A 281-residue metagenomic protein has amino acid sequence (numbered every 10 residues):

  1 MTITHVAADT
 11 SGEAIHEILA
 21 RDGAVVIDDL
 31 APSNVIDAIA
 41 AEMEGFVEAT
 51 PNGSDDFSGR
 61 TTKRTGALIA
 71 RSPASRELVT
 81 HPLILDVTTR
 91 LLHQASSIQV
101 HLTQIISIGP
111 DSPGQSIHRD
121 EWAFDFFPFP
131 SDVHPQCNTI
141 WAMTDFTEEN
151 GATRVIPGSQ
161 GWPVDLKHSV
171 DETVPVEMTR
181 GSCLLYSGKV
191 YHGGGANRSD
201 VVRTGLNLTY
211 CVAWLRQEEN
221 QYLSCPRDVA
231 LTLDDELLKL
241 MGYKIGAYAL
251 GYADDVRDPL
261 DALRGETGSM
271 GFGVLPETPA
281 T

Functional and structural regions predicted by a protein language model:
M1-D22, I27-F127: Non-heme Fe(II)-dependent double-stranded beta-helix
V26-I27, W141, L184-Y186: Short hydrophobic-aromatic micro-motifs
R64, R71, H101, P135-C137 (+3 more regions): Residues that flank catalytic or metal-binding motifs in active/ligand-binding sites
L102-I105, T139-W141, L206-Y210: A structural signal for short, well-ordered beta-strand segments
I105, D145-F146, K189-V190: Short Ser/Thr-interspersed hydrophobic loop/turn segments at strand-loop and sheet-helix junctions that line or gate
S112-M178, L215-C225: Catalytic core of non-heme Fe(II) oxygenases with the double-stranded beta-helix
W162-L185, V190, G195-T281: Conserved double-stranded beta-helix
